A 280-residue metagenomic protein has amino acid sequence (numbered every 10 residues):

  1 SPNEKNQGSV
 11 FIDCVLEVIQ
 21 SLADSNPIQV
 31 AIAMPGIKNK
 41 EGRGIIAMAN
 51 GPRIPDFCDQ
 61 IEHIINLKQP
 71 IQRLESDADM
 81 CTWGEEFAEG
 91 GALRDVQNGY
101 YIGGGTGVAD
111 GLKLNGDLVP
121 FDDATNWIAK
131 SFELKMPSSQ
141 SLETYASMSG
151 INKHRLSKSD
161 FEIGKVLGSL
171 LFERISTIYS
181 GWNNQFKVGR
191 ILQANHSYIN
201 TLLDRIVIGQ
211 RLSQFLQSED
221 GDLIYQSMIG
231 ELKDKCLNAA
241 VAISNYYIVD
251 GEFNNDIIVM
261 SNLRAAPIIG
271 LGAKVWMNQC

Functional and structural regions predicted by a protein language model:
S1-G8, M48, Q60-E62, N66 (+3 more regions): Glycine/GP-enriched mid-protein hinge/lid loop-to-helix segment characteristic of carbohydrate kinases
S1-Q20, D24-N98, Q217-Y247: Glycine-rich phosphate-binding loop and adjoining helix at the ATP-binding site of ATP-dependent phosphoryl-transfer
C14-L22, E162-I199, K274, N278: Phosphate/ATP-binding catalytic cores across multiple sugar-kinase/actin-like superfamilies, primarily ASKHA
N26-P35, R73, G181-L212: Short glycine-rich phosphate-binding loop at a beta-alpha junction
P35-K38, G105-G107, L212-S213: Short glycine-rich anion-binding loops that position phosphate/pyrophosphate groups of nucleotides and phosphorylated
A109-G111, F215-S218, I268: Short active-site-adjacent structural elements
S180-I199, G230-N254: Short mixed-charge
M260-C280: Acidic, glycine/GT-rich loop-and beta-edge segments that sit at the periphery of enzyme/chaperone cores
